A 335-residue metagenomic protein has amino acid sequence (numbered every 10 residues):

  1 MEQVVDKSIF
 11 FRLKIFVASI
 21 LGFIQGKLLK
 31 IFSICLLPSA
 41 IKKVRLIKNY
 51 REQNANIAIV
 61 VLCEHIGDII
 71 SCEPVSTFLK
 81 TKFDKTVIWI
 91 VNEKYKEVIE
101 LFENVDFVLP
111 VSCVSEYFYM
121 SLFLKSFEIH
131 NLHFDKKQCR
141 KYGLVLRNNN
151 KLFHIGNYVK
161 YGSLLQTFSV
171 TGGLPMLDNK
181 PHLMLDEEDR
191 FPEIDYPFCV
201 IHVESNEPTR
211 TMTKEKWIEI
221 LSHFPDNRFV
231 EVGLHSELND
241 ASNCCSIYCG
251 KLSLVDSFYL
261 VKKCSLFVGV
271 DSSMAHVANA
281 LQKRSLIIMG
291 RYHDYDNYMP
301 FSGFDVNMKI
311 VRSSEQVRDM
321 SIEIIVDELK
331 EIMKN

Functional and structural regions predicted by a protein language model:
M1-N335: Catalytic machinery of carbohydrate-active enzymes, primarily nucleotide-sugar-dependent glycosyltransferases
